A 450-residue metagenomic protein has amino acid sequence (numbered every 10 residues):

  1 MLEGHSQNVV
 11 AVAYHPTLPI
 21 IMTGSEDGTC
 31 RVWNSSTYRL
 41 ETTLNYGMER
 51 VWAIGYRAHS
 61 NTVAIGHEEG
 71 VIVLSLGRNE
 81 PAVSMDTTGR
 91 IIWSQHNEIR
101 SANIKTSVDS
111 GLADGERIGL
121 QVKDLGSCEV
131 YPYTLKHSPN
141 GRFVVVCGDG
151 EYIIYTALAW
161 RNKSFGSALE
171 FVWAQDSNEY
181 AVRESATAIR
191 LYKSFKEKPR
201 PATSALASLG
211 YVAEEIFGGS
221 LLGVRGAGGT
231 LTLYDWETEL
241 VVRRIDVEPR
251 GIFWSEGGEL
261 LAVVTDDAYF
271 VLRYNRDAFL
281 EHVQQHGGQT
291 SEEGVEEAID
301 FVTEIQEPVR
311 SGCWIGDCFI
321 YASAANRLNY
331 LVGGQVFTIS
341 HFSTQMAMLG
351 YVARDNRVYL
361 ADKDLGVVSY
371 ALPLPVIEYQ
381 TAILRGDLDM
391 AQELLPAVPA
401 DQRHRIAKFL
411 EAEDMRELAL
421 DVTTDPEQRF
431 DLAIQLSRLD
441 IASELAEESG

Functional and structural regions predicted by a protein language model:
E3, H15, M22, R31-N45 (+2 more regions): Extended alpha-helical assembly domains of large eukaryotic scaffold proteins
Q7-V10, T17: Loop/turn-rich, solvent-exposed surfaces of beta-rich toroidal or solenoidal domains
E26-G28: Charged, surface-exposed interaction regions in soluble eukaryotic proteins
